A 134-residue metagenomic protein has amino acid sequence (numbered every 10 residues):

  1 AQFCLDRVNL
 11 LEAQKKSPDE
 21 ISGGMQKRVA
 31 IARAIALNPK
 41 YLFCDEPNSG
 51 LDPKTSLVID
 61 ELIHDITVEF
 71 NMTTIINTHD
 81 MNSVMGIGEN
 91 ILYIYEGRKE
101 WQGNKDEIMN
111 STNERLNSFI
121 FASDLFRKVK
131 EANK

Functional and structural regions predicted by a protein language model:
A1-E12: Conserved ABC ATPase "signature" region
S17-I21, M25: Conserved ABC ATPase signature
A36-K40: A short, proline-enriched helix->beta-strand linker immediately N-terminal to the Walker B motif in ABC-type P-loop
L42-D45: Catalytic Walker B motif of ABC-type/P-loop ATPase nucleotide-binding domains
P53-T55: Helix N-cap at the start of a conserved alpha-helix in ABC-type nucleotide-binding domains
T78-H79: H-loop/switch region of ABC-family ATPase nucleotide-binding domains
M109-K134: C-terminal boundary and immediately downstream tail of ABC-type ATPase nucleotide-binding domains
